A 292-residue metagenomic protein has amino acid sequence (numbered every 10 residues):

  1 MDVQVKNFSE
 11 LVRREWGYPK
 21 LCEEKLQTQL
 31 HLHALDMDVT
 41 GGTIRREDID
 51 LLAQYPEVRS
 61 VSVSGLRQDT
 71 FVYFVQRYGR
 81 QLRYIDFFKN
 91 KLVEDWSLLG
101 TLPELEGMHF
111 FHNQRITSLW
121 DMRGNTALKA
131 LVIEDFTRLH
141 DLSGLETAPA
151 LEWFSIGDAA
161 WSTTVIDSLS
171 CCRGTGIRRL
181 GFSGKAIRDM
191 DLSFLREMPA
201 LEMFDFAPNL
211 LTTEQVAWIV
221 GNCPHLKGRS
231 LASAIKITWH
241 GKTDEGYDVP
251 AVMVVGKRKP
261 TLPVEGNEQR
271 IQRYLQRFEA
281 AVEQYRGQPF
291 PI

Functional and structural regions predicted by a protein language model:
D2-A53, E57-E94, L98, E104-W120 (+3 more regions): Concave beta-strand-loop units of leucine-rich repeat
